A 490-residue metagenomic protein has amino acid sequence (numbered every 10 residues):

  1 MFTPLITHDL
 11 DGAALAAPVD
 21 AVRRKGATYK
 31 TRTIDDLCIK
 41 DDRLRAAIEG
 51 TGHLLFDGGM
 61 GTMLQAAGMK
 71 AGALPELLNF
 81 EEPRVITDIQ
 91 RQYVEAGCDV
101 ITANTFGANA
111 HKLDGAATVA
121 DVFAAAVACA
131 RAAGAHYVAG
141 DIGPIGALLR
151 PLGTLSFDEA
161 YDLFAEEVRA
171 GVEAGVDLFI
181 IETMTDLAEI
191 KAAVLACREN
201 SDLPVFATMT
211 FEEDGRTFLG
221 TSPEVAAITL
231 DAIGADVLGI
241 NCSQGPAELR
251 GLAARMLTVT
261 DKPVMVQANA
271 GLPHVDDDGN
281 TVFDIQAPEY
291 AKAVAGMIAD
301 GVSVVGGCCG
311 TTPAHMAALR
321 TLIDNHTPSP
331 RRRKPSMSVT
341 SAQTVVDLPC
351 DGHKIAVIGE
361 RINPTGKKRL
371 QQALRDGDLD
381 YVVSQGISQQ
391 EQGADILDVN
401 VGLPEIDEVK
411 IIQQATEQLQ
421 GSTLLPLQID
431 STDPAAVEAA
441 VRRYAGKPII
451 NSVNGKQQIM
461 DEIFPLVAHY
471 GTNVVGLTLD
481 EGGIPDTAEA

Functional and structural regions predicted by a protein language model:
M1-D11, L15-A490: Domain-level signal for soluble alpha/beta catalytic cores
